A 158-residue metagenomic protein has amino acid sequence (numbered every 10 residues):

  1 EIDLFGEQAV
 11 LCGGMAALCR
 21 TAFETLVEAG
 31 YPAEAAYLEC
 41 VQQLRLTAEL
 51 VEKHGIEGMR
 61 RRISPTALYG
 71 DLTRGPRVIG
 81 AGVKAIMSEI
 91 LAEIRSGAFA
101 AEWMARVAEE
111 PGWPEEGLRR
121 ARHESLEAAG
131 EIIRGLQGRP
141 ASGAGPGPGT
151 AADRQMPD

Functional and structural regions predicted by a protein language model:
E1-D3, R20, R122, P148: Short intrinsically disordered, low-complexity coil segments enriched in acidic
E1-L11: Conserved Rossmann-fold dehydrogenase catalytic segment
I2-L4, A29, A48, R61: Alpha-helical protein-protein interaction elements
E7-Q8, A16, E49, L91: N-terminal hydrophobic or amphipathic segments with adjacent small-residue motifs that include Sec signal peptides
A9, M15, T25, A29-A36 (+2 more regions): An accessory alpha-helical subdomain
G13-L18, A81-V83: Short acidic alpha-helix initiation/capping motifs at coil-to-helix transition points, especially at protein N-termini
R20-E28, L91: Amphipathic alpha-helical segments within well-ordered protein domains
E34-D158: NAD(P)-dependent Rossmann-like dehydrogenase/reductase catalytic/cofactor-binding core
